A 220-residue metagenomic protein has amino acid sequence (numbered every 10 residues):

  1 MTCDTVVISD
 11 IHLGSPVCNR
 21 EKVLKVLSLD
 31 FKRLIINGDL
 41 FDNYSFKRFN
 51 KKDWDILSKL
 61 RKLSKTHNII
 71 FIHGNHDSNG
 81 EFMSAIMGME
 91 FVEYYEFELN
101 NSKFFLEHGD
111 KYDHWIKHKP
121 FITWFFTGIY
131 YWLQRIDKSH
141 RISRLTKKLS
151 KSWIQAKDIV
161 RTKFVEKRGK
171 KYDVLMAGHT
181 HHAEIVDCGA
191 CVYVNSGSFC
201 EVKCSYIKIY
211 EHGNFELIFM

Functional and structural regions predicted by a protein language model:
M1-T2, L27-D30, S64-K65, E98 (+2 more regions): Flexible, charged surface loops at secondary-structure boundaries
D4-H12, K103-D110, V192-G197: Active-site-proximal beta-strand elements of phosphoester/diester hydrolases
D4-T5, R33, S102-F104, V174 (+1 more regions): Structural motif
T5, I69, F215: Hydrophobic anchor at the start of a short beta-strand that flanks the dinucleotide cofactor-binding loop
I8, L13-N100: Core catalytic region of metal-dependent phosphoesterases/phosphodiesterases, especially metallo-beta-lactamase-like
L13-P16, F41-Y44, H73-F82, K111-W115 (+2 more regions): Active-site environment of divalent metal-dependent phosphoester hydrolases
T66, I70-K171: Conserved catalytic scaffold of divalent metal-dependent phosphoesterases
F97-N100, D187-M220: Binuclear metal-dependent phosphoesterase catalytic core
